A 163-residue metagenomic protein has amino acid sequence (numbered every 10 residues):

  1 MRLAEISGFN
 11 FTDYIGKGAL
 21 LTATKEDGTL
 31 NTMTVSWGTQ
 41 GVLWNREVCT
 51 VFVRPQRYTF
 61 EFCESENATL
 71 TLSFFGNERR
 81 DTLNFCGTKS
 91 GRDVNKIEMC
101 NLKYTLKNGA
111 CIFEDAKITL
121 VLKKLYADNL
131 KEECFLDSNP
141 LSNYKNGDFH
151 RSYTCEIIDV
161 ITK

Functional and structural regions predicted by a protein language model:
M1-K163: Basic, polyanion-binding surface patches
